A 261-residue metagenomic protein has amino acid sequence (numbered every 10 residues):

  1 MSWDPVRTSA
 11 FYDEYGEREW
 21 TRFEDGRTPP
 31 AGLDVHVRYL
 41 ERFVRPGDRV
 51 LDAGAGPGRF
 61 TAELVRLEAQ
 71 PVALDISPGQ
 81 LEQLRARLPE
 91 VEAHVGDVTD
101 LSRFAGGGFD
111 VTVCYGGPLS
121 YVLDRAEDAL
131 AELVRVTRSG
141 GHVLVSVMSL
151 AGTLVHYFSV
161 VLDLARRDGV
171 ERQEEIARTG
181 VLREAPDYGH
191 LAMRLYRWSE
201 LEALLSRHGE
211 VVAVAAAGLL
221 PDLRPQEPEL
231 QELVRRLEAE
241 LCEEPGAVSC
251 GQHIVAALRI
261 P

Functional and structural regions predicted by a protein language model:
M1-R45, R59, E63, Q80: Conserved class I S-adenosyl-L-methionine
G47-G54: Conserved class I S-adenosyl-L-methionine
P57-D100: Class I SAM-dependent methyltransferase SAM/SAH-binding core
S102-T112: A short acidic, Gly/Pro-enriched loop at the edge of an enzyme's catalytic core that lines a small-molecule cofactor
E127-S139: A short glycine-rich, Lys/Arg-flanked "PGG" loop and its adjoining helix->strand segment in the class I
L144-E175: Conserved class I S-adenosyl-L-methionine
A185-E200: Acceptor-substrate binding/catalytic loop of class I
A213-P261: A C-terminal cap/extension of S-adenosyl-L-methionine-dependent methyltransferases that defines the acceptor-substrate
